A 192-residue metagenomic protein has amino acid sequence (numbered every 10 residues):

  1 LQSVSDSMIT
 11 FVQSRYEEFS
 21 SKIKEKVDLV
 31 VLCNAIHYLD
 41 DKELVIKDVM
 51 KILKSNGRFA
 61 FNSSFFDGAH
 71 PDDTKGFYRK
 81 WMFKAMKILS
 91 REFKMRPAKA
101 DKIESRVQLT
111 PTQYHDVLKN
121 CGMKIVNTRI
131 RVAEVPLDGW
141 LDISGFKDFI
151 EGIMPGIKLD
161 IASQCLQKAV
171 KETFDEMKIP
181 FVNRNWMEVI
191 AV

Functional and structural regions predicted by a protein language model:
V4-E18: Conserved SAM-binding strand-loop segment of SAM-dependent methyltransferases
S20-V30: A short acidic, Gly/Pro-enriched loop at the edge of an enzyme's catalytic core that lines a small-molecule cofactor
D28-E43, F65: A short SAM/SAH-binding and catalytic strip from SAM-dependent methyltransferases
E43-R58: A short glycine-rich, Lys/Arg-flanked "PGG" loop and its adjoining helix->strand segment in the class I
R58-E92: Conserved class I S-adenosyl-L-methionine
S105-G122: Short alpha-helix
M123, S144-K147, N183-V192: Core SAM-dependent methyltransferase catalytic element
N127-P180: C-terminal helical/coil "lid" or tail adjacent to the Rossmann-like core of SAM-dependent
